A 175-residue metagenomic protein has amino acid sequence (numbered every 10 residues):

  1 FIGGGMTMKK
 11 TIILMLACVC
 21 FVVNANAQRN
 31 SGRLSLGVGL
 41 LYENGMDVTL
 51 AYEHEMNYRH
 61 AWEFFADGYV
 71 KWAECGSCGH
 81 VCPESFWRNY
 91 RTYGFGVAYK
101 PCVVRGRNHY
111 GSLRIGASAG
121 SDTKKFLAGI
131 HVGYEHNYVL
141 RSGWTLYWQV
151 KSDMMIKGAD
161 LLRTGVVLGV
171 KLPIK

Functional and structural regions predicted by a protein language model:
F1-T7: Short, Lys/Arg-enriched N-terminal segments with co-localized hydrophobic residues within the first ~10-30 amino acids
T7-K9, R29: N-terminal hydrophobic targeting signals that begin at the initiator methionine
T11-F21: Sec-dependent N-terminal signal peptides
A27-W72, G165, K171-K175: Short glycine/proline- and aromatic-enriched beta-strand/turn motifs that initiate or cap beta-hairpins
E55-R59, C102-N108, V139-G143, P173-K175: Outer-membrane beta-barrel channels and translocator barrels
F65-A128, N137, Y147-G169: Outer-membrane beta-barrel translocator/channel fold
G133-V139: Short basic/hydrophobic patches in alpha-helices and adjacent helix-turn junctions that form amphipathic surface motifs
